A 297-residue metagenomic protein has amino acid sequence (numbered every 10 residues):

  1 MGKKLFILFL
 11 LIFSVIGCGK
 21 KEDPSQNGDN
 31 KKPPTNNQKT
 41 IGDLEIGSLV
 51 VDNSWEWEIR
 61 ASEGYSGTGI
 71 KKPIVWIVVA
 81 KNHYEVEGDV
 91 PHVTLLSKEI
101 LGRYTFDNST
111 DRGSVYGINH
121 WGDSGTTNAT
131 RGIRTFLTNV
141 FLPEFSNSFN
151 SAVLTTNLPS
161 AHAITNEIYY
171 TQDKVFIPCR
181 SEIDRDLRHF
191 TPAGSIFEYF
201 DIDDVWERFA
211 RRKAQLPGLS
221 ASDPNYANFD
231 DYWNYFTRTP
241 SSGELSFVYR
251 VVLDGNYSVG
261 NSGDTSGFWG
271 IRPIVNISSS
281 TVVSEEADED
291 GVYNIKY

Functional and structural regions predicted by a protein language model:
M1-I16: Sec-dependent bacterial lipoprotein signal peptides
I7-L8, S25-Q26, T171: Short amphipathic alpha-helical "recognition" segments used for binding
V15-N37: Bacterial Sec-dependent N-terminal signal peptides
N30-Y297: Collagenous Gly-X-Y triple-helix signature in extracellular proteins
